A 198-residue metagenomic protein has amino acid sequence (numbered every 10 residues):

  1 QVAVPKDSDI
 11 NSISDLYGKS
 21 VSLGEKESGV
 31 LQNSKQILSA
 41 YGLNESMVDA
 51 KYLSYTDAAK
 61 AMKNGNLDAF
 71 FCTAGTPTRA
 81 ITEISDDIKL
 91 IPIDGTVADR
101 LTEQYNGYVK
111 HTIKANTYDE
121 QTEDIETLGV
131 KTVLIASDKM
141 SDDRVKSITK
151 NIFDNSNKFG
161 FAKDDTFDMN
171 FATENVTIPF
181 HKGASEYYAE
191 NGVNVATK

Functional and structural regions predicted by a protein language model:
Q1-N64, N170, E174, I178-G183 (+1 more regions): Bilobed "Venus flytrap"/periplasmic-binding protein-like clamshell domains and structurally analogous long
K6-D9, D124, N194-T197: Serine/threonine-rich low-complexity intrinsically disordered regions
S8, S39, E45-I135, M140: Pocket-lining segment of extracytoplasmic ligand-binding domains
S20-S22, D68, N194: Residue-level detector of anion-binding/catalytic polar loops
E25, M47, F71, T197-K198: A generic structural-conservation signal
K26-I37, G107-P179: Ligand-binding clefts/hinges and TM-proximal coupling segments of bilobed small-molecule sensing domains
D57-A59, K63-N64, A74-T76, I81-P92 (+3 more regions): An extracytoplasmic/periplasmic, membrane-proximal ligand-sensing/linker region
